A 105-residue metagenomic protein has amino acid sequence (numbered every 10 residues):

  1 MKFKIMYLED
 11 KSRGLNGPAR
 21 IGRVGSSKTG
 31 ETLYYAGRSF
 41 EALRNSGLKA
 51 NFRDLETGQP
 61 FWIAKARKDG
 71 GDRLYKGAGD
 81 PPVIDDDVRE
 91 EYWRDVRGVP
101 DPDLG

Functional and structural regions predicted by a protein language model:
M1-R23, T32, R38-G105: Mixed-charge, low-complexity intrinsically disordered regions
